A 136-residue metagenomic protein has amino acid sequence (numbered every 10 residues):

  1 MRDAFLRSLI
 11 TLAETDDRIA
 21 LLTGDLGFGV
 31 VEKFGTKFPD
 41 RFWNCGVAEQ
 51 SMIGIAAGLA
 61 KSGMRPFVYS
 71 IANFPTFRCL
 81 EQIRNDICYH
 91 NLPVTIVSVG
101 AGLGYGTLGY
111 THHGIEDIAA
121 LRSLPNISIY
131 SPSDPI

Functional and structural regions predicted by a protein language model:
M1-I136: Thiamine diphosphate
